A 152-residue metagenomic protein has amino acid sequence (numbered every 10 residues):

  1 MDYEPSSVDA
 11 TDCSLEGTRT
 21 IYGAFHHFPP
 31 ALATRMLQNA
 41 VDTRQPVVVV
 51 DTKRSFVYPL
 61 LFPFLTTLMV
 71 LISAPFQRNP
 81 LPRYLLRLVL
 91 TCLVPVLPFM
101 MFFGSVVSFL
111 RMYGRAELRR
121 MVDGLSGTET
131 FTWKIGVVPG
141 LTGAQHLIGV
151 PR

Functional and structural regions predicted by a protein language model:
M1-T11: Conserved SAM-binding strand-loop segment of SAM-dependent methyltransferases
A10-E16, P30: Short conserved loop adjoining the S-adenosyl-L-methionine
R19-I21: A conserved beta-strand element that flanks and buttresses the S-adenosyl-L-methionine
A24: Hydrophobic adenine-recognition pocket in adenosine-nucleotide-binding enzymes
F28-T43: A short, conserved alpha-helix within the catalytic core of class I
T52-V57: Short "lid" loop at the C-terminus of a central beta-strand within the Rossmann-like core of SAM-dependent
L60-V122, T128, K134: C-terminal alpha-helical "lid/dimerization" subdomain adjacent to the S-adenosyl-L-methionine
G136-R152: Core SAM-dependent methyltransferase catalytic element
